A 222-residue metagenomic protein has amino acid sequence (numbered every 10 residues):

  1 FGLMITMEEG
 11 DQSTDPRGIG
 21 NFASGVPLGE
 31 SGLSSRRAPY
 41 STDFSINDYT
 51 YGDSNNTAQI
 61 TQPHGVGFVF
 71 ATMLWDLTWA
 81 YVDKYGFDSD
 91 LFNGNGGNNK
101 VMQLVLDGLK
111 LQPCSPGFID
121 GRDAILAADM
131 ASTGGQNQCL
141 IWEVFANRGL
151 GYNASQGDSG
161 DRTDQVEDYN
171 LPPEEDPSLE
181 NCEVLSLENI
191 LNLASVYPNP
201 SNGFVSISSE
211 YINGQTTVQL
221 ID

Functional and structural regions predicted by a protein language model:
F1-C182: Extracellular protease catalytic domains of secreted zymogens
E188-D222: C-terminal outer-membrane/trafficking sorting elements
